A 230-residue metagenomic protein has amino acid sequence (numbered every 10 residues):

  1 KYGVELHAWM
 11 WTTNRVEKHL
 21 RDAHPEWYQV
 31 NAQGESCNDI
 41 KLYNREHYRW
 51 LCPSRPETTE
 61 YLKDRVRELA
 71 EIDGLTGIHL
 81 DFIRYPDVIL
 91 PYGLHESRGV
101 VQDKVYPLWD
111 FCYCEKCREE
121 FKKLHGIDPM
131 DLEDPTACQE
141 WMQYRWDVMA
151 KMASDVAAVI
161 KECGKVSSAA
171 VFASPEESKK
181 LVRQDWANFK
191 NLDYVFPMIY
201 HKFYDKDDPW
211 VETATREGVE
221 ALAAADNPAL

Functional and structural regions predicted by a protein language model:
K1, L62, L69-A70, F189 (+1 more regions): Generic structural signal for hydrophobic
K1-K18, H24-Q29, E140-G164: Aromatic-lined substrate-binding rim segments of carbohydrate-active enzymes
E5-D73: Active-site-adjacent "subsite" loops/lids of carbohydrate-active enzymes
L6, L62, L69, I78-D81 (+2 more regions): Conserved, mostly hydrophobic/aromatic
W11-R15, F82-Y85, F172-E176, Y200-K202: Active-site beta-loop-alpha junctions enriched in small/polar residues
N14-N44, I83-M130, A187: Aromatic- and acidic-residue-enriched segments that line the glycan-binding/catalytic groove of carbohydrate-active
G74-L75, L192: A structural motif
L108-L230: Glycoside hydrolase catalytic-domain groove-lining segments
